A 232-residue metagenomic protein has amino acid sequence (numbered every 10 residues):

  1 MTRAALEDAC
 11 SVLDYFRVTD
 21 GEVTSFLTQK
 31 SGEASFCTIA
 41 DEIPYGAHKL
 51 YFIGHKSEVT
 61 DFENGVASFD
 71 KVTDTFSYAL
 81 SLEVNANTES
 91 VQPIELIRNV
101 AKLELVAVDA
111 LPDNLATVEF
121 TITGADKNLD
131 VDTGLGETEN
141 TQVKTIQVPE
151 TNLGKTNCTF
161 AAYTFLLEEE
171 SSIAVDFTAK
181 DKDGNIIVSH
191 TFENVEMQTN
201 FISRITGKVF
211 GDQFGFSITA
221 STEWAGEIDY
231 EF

Functional and structural regions predicted by a protein language model:
M1, I97-K102, E170-S172: Short coil/turn motif common to extracellular beta-sandwich-like domains
M1-L6, A107-A110: Short amphipathic, basic-aromatic surface patches that mediate peripheral association with negatively charged
A5-G65, N114-T199, G226-F232: Tryptophan-paired
S68-N99, E104-V108, F192-F232: Extracellular beta-sheet/turn segments enriched in Thr/Pro/Gly and aliphatic residues
N99-V106, L111-T123: Extracytoplasmic beta-rich ectodomain segments of secreted or membrane-anchored proteins
